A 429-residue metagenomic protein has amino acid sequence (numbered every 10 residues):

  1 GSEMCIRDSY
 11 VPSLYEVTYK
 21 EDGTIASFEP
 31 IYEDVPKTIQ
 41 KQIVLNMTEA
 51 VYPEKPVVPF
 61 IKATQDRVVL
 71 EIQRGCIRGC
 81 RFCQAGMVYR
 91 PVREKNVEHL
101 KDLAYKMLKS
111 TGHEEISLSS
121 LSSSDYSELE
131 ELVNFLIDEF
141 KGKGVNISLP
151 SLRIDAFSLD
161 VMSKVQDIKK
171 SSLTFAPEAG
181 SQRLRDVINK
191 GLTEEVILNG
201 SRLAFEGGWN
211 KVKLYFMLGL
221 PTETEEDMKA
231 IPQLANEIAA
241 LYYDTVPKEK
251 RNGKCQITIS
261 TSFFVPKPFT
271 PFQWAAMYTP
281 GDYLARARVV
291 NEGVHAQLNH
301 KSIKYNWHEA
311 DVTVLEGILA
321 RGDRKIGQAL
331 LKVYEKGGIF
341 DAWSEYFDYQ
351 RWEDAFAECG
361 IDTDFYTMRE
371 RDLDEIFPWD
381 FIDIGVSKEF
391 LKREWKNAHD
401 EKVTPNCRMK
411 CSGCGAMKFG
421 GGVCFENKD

Functional and structural regions predicted by a protein language model:
G1-I6: Short, small-residue-biased leader/transition segments that mark boundaries at the very start of proteins
P12, T18-V69, G385-N397, E426-D429: N-terminal [4Fe-4S]-dependent radical SAM core
E16-K20, S127, F157-V161, R183-I188 (+5 more regions): Flexible glycine/acidic-rich beta-alpha junction loops that bind and position SAM and/or redox cofactors in anaerobic
G23, Y32, A296-D429: Radical SAM enzyme core and accessory elements
P56-Q84, L108, L149-P150, S171-S172 (+1 more regions): N-terminal pre-triad scaffold of radical SAM enzymes
K62-E98, G413-K428: Canonical Radical SAM [4Fe-4S] cluster-binding loop centered on the CxxxCxxC motif and its immediate flanking residues
Q65-V69, R81-P91, H113-L121, G180-V187 (+5 more regions): Glycine- and acidic
Y105-T258, S262, P266: Conserved SAM/AdoMet-binding glycine-rich loop
